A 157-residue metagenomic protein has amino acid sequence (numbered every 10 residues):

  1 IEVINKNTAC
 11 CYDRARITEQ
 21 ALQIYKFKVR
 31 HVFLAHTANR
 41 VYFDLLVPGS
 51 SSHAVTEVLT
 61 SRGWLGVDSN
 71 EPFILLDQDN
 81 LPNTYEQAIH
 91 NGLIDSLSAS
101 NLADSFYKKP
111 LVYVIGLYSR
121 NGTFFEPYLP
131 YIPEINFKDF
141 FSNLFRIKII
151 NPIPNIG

Functional and structural regions predicted by a protein language model:
I1-C10, Y25: Short, conserved helix/loop micro-motifs enriched in His/Cys and acidic residues
K6, K26-K28, K108-K109, K138 (+1 more regions): Context-gated lysine
R16-S96: Hydrophobic/aromatic-rich core segments of domains that either
L59-F145: Active-site rim recognition segments
I150-I156: N-terminal secretory targeting and juxtamembrane "stalk" segments of secreted and cell-surface proteins
